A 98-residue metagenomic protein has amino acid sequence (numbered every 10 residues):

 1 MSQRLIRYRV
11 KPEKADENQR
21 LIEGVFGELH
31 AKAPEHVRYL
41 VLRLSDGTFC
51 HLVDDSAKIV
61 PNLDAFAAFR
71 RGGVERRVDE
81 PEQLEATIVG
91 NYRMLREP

Functional and structural regions predicted by a protein language model:
S2-R9, V37-A67, P98: Short, well-ordered beta-strand segments in beta-rich or mixed alpha/beta enzyme and ligand-binding folds
R9-R20: Short, surface-exposed ligand-recognition loops at beta-strand->loop->(often short) alpha-helix junctions that present
K11-E13, S56, N91: Generic structural motif
D16-N18, P34, H51, P61 (+1 more regions): Short acidic, gly/pro-rich beta-turn/loop elements at beta-sheet edges and active-site/ligand-binding grooves
G24-R38, D54-T87: An amphipathic, aromatic/His-enriched active-site/gating alpha helix that lines ligand/cofactor pockets
T48, G73-V74, N91: Intrinsically disordered, low-complexity regions
T87-P98: Short, low-order "capping/linker" segments at domain edges
